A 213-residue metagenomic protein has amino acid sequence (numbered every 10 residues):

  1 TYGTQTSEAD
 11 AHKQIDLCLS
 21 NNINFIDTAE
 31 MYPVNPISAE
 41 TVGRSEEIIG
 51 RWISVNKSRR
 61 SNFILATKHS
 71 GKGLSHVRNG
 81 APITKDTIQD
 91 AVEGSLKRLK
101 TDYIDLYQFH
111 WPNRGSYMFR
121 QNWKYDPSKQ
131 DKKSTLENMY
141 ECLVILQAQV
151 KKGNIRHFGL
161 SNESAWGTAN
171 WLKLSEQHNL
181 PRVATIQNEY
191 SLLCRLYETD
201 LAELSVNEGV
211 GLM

Functional and structural regions predicted by a protein language model:
T1-A9, G73-T87, K129-E137: Active-site mouth loops of central-metabolism enzymes
T1-G3, A66-N79, Q108, G115-W123: N-terminal small/glycine-rich loop or linker at the start of catalytic domains across soluble metabolic enzymes
T1-K68, K85-Q89, D102, K151: N-terminal binding-site loop/beta-alpha segment at the start of enzyme catalytic domains that lines or forms
T6-C18, I83-R98, M139, L143 (+1 more regions): Short, acidic/polar
A9, P112-M213: Beta/alpha (TIM)-barrel catalytic core signal, keyed to glycine-rich beta->alpha loops juxtaposed to Asp/Glu that bind
F25, Y103-L106, H157, T185: Residues at the N-termini of beta-strands
T28, T67, L106-F109, L160 (+1 more regions): Conserved beta-strand positions
S75-Q108, E189: Active-site gating/metal-coordination segments in enzymes
